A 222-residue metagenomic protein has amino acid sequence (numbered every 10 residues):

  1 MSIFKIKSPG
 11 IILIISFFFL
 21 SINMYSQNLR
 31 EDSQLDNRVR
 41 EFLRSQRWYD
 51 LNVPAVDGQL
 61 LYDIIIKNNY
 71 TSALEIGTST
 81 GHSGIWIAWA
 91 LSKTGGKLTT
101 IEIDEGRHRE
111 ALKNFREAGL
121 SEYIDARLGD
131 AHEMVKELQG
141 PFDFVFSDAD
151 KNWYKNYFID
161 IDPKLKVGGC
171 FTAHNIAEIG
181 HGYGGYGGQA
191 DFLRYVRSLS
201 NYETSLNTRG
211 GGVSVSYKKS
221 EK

Functional and structural regions predicted by a protein language model:
I3-F4, S8, I15-F144, K151-K222: A short alpha-helical cap/connector motif
